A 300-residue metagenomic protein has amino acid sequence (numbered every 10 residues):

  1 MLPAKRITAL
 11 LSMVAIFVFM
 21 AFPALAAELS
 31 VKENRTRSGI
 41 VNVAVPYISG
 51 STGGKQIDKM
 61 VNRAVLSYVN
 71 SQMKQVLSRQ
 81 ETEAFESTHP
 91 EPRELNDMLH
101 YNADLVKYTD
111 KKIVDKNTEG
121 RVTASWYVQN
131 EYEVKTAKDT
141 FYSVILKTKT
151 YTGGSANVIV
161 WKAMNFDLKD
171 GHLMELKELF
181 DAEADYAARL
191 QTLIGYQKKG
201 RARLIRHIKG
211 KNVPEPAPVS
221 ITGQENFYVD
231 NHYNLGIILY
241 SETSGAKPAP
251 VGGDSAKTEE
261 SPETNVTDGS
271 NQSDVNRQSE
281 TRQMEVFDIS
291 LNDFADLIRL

Functional and structural regions predicted by a protein language model:
M1-P3: N-terminal hydrophobic targeting signals that begin at the initiator methionine
K5-A26: Sec-dependent N-terminal signal peptides of Gram-positive bacterial secreted proteins and lipoproteins
A24-L300: Compositionally biased intrinsically disordered regions enriched in Thr/Gly
